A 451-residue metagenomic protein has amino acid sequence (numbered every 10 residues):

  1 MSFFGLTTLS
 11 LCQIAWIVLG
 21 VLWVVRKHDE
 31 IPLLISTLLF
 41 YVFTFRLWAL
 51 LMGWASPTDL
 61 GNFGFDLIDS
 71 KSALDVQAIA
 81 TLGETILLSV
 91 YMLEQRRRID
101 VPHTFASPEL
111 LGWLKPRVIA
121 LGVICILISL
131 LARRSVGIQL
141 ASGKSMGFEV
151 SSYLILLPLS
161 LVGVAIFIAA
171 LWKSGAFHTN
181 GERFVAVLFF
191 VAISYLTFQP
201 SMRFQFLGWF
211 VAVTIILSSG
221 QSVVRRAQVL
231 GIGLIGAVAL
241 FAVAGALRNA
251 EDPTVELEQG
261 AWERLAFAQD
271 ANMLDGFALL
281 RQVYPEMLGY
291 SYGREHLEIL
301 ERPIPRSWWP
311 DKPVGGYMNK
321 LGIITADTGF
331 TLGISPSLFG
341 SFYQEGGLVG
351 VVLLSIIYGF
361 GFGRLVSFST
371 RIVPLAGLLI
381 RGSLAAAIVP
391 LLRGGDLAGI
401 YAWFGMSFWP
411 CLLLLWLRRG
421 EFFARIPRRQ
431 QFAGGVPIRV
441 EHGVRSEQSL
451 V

Functional and structural regions predicted by a protein language model:
M1-F105, V187-V191, S218, S222-G236 (+3 more regions): N-terminal "leader" segments that precede or initiate the main folded domain
F3-F4, L60-K71, Y91-Q228, I235-A250: Membrane-embedded catalytic interface detector for glycan/lipid assembly enzymes
L9-I17, T81-T85, L156-F167, G340 (+1 more regions): Hydrophobic alpha-helical transmembrane segments
A15-L19, V164-F167, A186-S194, F210-I216 (+3 more regions): Hydrophobic, membrane-inserted alpha-helices
H28-A49, L114-A120, F177-A186, S369-G382 (+1 more regions): Membrane-interfacial loop-to-transmembrane alpha-helix junctions, especially the N-terminal start
F198, T331-V451: Hydrophobic alpha-helical segments
A227-G315: Aromatic-rich transmembrane-lumenal/periplasmic boundary elements in polytopic membrane proteins
P313-T331: Membrane-interface interhelical connector segments
